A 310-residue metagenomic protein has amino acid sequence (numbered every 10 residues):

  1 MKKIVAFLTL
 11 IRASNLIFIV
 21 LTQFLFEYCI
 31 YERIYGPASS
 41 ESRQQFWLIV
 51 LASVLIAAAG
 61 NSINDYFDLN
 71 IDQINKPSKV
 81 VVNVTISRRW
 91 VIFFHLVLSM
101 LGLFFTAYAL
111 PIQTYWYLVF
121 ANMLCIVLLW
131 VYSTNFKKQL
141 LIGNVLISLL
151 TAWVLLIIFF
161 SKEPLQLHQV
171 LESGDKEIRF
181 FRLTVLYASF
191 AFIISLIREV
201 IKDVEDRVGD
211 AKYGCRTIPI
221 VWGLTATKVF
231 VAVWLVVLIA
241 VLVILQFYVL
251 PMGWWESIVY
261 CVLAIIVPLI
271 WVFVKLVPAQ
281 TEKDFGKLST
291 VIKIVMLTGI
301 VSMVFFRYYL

Functional and structural regions predicted by a protein language model:
K2-L10, S14-I17, T134, A152-L155 (+1 more regions): C-terminal membrane-associated helical module and adjoining short loops/tails
I4-T9, K79-Q169: Intramembrane alpha-helical segments
V20-F67, G102-T106, W116-W130, K176-V200: Membrane-embedded alpha-helical segments that form the functional core of polytopic membrane enzymes, especially those
L21-I30, L98-A107, V154-L156, L238-V243 (+1 more regions): Membrane-interfacial alpha-helical segments at the cytosolic side of multi-pass membrane proteins
Q23-F24, S53, L96-S99, I126-L129 (+4 more regions): Residue-level recognition of pore/gate-forming positions within transmembrane alpha-helices of multi-pass
I30-I34, A109-Q113, F136-K137, K162-E163 (+2 more regions): Short helix-capping/hinge motifs at transmembrane helix termini and TM-loop junctions
V50-L51, L69-N122, G214-P251: Multi-pass membrane catalytic core of lipid/isoprenoid biosynthesis enzymes
D65, N70, V127-I142, D203 (+1 more regions): C-terminal ends of transmembrane helices
